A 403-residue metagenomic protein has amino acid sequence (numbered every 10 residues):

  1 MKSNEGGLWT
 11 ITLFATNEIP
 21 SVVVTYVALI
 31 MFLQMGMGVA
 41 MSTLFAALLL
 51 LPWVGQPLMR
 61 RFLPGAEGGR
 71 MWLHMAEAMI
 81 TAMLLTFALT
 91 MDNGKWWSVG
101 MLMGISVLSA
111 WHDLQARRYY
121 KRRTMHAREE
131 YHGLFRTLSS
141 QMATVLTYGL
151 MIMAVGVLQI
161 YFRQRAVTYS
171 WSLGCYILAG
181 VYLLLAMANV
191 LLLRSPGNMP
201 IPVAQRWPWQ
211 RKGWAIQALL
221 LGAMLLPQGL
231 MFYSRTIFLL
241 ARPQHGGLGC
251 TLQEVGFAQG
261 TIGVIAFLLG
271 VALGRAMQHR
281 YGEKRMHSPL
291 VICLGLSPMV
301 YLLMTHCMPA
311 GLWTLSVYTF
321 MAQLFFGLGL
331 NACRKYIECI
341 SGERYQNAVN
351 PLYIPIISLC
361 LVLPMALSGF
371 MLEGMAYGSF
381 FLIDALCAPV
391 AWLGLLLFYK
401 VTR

Functional and structural regions predicted by a protein language model:
M1-N4, T81-A82, L89-V99, W111-H112 (+5 more regions): Intracellular loop-helix junctions on the cytosolic face of multi-pass helical membrane proteins
M1-W53, I216-L220, M224-R242: Helix-loop boundary and gating motifs at the non-cytosolic
V39, H126-L138, L252-Q253, E343-Y353: Loop-to-transmembrane helix entry/capping segments in MFS-fold secondary transporters and related SLC/MFSD carriers
P52-P57, V255-H279, L290, L294-S297 (+1 more regions): Transmembrane alpha-helices of Major Facilitator/SLC transporters
G55-G68, L269-R285, L372-E373: Helix-to-loop junctions at the C-terminal end of transmembrane segments in multipass secondary transporters
W111-M125, F326-G342: Intracellular juxtamembrane helix-capping segments at the cytosolic ends of symmetry-related transmembrane helices
R285-A332: C-terminal transmembrane helical hairpin of 12-TM major facilitator-type secondary transporters
I340-G374: A late C-terminal transmembrane helix in Major Facilitator Superfamily
